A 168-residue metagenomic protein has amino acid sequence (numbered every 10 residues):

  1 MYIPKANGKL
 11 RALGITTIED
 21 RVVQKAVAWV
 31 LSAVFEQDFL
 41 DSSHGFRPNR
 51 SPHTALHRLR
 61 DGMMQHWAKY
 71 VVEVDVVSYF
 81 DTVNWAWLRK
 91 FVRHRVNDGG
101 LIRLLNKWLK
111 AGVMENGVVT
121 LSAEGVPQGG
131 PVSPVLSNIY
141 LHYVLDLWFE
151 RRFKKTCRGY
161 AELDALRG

Functional and structural regions predicted by a protein language model:
M1-Y2, A6, D38-R50, T54-R167: Conserved polymerase palm-domain catalytic core
G8-L10: Intrinsically disordered, low-complexity basic tails/linkers immediately adjacent to helix-turn-helix/homeobox/MYB/SANT
A12-L13, T17: Conserved phosphate-binding loops in nucleotide/dinucleotide-binding enzymes
E19-A28, R60, Y70: Duplex nucleic acid-engaging cores and interfaces of nucleic-acid transaction enzymes
A26-L31, L136-S137: Active/ligand-binding-proximal structured segments within catalytic/core domains that scaffold catalytic residues
L31-F39: Glycine-rich phosphate-binding segment of PLP-dependent enzymes
